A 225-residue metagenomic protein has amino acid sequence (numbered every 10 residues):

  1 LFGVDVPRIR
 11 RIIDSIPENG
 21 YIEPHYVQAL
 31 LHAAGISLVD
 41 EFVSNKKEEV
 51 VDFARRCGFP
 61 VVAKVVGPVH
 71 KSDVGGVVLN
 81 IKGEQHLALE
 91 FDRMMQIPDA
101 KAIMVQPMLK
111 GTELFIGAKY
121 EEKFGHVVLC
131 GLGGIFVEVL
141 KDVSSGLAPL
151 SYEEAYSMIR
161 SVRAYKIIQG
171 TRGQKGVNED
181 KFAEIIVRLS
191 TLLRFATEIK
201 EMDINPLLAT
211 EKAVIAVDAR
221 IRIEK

Functional and structural regions predicted by a protein language model:
L1-K225: ATP-dependent carboxylate/acyl-activation modules
